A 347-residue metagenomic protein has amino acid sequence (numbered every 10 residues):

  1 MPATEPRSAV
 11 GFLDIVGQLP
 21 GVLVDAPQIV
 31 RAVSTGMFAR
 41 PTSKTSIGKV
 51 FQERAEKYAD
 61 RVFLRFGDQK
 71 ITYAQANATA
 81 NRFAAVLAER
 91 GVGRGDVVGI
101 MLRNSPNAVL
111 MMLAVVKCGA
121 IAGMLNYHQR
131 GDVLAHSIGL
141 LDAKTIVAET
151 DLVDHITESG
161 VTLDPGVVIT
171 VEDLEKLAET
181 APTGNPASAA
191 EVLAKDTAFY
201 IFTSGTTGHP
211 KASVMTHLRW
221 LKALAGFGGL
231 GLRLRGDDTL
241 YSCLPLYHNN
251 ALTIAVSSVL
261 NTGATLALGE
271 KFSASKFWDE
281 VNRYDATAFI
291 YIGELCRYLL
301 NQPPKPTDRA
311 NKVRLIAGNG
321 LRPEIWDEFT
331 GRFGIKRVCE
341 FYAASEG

Functional and structural regions predicted by a protein language model:
A39-Q52, D60-L113, R130-A135, G139 (+1 more regions): Conserved AMP-binding/adenylate-forming core of the ANL superfamily
T72-A74, E191, A198-K222: Conserved AMP-binding A3 loop
N77-A85, A194, S213-R235, C243 (+2 more regions): Conserved structural elements of the adenylate-forming
V97, R103-G123, Y127-G131, G139-T145 (+3 more regions): A short helix-loop-beta submotif of the ANL/AMP-binding
D151-A194, G347: ANL superfamily adenylate-forming
T183-F202, H209, L232-T239: Conserved pre-ATP/AMP-binding loop-to-beta segment of ANL
L221-T239, Y247-T287, Q302: Conserved AMP-binding/adenylation subdomain of ANL enzymes
N261, A286-Y291, L300-G347: Gly/Ser/Thr-rich phosphate-binding loop
